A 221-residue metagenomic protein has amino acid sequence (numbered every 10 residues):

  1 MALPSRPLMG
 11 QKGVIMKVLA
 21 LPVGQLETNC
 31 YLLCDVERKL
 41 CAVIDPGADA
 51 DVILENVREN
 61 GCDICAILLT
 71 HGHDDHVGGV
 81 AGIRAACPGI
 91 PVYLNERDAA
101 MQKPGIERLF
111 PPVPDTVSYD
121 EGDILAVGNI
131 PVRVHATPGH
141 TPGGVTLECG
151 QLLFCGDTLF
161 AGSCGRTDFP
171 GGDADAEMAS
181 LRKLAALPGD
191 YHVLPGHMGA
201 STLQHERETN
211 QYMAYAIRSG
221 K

Functional and structural regions predicted by a protein language model:
A2-I15: Short, Lys/Arg-enriched N-terminal segments with co-localized hydrophobic residues within the first ~10-30 amino acids
G13-N60, T146-G156: Conserved beta-strand hairpin/beta-sheet module of binuclear metal-dependent hydrolase folds, prominently
L33, T70, T137: Conserved S/T- and glycine-rich ATP-binding loop of Class I adenylate-forming
R38, A48, D74, D98 (+4 more regions): Short, glycine/acidic-enriched loop or turn micro-motifs at the edges of active sites
A42, L68, V92, F154 (+1 more regions): Residue-level marker for buried hydrophobic side chains located in beta-strands that build the well-ordered beta-sheet
A48-V127, E208-A216: Active-site HxH/HxHxD metal-binding segment of metal-dependent hydrolases
E107-L109, P131-K221: Metallo-beta-lactamase
